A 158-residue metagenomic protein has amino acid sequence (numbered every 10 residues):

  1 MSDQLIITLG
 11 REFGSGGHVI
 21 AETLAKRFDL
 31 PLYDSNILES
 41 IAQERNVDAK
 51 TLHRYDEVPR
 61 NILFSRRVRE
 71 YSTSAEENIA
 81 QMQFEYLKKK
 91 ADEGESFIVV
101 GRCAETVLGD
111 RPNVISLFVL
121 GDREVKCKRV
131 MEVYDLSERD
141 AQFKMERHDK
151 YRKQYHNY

Functional and structural regions predicted by a protein language model:
D3-I7, R11, E95: Pre-Walker A (Motif I) flank of P-loop NTPase domains
I7, Y33, I115-L117: Hydrophobic/aromatic beta-strand patches that form the interior of the parallel beta-sheet core in alpha/beta enzyme
T8-A25: Glycine-rich phosphate-binding P-loop
P31-Q43: Short beta-strand-centered segment that lines the nucleotide-binding/catalytic pocket of NTP-utilizing
A42-S96: ATP-dependent small-molecule kinase phosphotransfer cores that center on conserved nucleotide phosphate-binding segments
V58-S65, E138-Y158: Small-molecule kinase domains that catalyze NTP-dependent phosphoryl transfer to phosphate-bearing small molecules
K88-Y134: ATP-dependent NMP and nucleoside kinases share a basic, alpha-helical "lid"
